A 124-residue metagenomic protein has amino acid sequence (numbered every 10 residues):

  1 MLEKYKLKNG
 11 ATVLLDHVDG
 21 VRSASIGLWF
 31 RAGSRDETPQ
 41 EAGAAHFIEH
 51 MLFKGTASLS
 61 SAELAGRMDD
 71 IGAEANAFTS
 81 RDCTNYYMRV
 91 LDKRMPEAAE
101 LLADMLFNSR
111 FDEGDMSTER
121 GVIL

Functional and structural regions predicted by a protein language model:
M1-S23: N- or domain-start disorder-to-order transition segments that initiate the globular core
K6, H17, S61-L124: Charge-rich, well-structured scaffold segments of protease-associated domains
G20, S25-R89: M16/MPP (pitrilysin/insulinase) zinc-metallopeptidase core fold and M16-derived inactive scaffolds
